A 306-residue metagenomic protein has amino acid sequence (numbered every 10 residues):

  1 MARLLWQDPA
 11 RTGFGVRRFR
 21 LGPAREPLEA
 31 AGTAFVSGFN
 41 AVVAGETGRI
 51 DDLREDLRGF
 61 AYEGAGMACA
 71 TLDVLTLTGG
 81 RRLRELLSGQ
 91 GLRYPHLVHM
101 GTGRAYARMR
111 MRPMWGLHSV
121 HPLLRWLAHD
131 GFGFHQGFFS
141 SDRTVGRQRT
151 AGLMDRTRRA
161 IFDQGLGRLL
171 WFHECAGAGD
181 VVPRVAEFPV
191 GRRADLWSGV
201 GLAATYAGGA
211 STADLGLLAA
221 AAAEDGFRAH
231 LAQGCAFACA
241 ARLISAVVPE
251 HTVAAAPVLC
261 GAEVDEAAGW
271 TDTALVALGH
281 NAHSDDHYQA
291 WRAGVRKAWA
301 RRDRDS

Functional and structural regions predicted by a protein language model:
M1-S306: Mature, well-folded catalytic/scaffold domains that follow N-terminal targeting or propeptide regions
